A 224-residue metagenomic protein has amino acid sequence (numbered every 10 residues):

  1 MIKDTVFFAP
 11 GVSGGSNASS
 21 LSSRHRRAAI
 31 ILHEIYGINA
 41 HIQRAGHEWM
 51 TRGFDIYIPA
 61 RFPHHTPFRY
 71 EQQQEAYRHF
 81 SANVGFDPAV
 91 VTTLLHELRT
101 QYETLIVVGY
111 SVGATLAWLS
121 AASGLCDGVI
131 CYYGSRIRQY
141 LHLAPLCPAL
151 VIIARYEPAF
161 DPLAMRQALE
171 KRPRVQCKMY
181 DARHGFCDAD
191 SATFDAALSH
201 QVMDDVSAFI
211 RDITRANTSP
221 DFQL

Functional and structural regions predicted by a protein language model:
M1-T100, D188: Serine-hydrolase catalytic machinery in alpha/beta-hydrolase-like enzymes
R44-A45, F160-L169: Short alpha-helix in the alpha/beta-hydrolase fold that links the catalytic acid
W49, S120-A121: Aromatic pocket-lining residues of Rossmann-like dinucleotide-binding sites
R99-Y110: Alpha/beta-hydrolase fold nucleophile elbow
G109-G113, A117: Gly/Ala-rich beta-loop-alpha elbow adjacent to hydrolase catalytic centers
L125-R136: A conserved short beta-strand
P145, V151-I153: Short beta-strand/loop motif that positions the catalytic acidic residue of the alpha/beta-hydrolase fold
V175-L224: C-terminal catalytic histidine-bearing segment of alpha/beta-hydrolase fold enzymes
